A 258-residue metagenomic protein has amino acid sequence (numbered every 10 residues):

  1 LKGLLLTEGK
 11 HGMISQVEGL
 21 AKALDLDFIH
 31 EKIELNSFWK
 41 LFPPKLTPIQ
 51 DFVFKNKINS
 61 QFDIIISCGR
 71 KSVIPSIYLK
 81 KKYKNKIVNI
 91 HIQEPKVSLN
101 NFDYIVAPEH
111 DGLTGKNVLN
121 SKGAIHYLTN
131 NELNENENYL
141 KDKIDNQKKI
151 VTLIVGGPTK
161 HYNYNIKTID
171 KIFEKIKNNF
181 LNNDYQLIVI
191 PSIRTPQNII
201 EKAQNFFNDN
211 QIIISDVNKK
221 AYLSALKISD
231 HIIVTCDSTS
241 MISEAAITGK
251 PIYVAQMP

Functional and structural regions predicted by a protein language model:
L1-F54, S60: N-terminal pre-catalytic "stem/leader" segment of glycosyltransferase-like enzymes
E8, Y222-P258: A donor-sugar binding/catalytic signature common to diverse glycosyltransferases and related nucleotide-sugar
I58, S98, S224-L226: Structural alpha-helical scaffold elements that stabilize or flank donor/cofactor-binding regions in carbohydrate
I58-G69: Short N-terminal targeting/anchoring amphipathic segment
I74-V88: Glycosyltransferases and closely related glycan-assembly transferases that use nucleotide-activated donors
N100-N165: A nucleotide-sugar donor-handling region in carbohydrate enzymes
P158-I190: Conserved catalytic-core segment of nucleotide-activated headgroup transferases in glycan assembly
D184-N218: Catalytic donor nucleotide-activated moiety binding site of glycosyltransferases and closely related
